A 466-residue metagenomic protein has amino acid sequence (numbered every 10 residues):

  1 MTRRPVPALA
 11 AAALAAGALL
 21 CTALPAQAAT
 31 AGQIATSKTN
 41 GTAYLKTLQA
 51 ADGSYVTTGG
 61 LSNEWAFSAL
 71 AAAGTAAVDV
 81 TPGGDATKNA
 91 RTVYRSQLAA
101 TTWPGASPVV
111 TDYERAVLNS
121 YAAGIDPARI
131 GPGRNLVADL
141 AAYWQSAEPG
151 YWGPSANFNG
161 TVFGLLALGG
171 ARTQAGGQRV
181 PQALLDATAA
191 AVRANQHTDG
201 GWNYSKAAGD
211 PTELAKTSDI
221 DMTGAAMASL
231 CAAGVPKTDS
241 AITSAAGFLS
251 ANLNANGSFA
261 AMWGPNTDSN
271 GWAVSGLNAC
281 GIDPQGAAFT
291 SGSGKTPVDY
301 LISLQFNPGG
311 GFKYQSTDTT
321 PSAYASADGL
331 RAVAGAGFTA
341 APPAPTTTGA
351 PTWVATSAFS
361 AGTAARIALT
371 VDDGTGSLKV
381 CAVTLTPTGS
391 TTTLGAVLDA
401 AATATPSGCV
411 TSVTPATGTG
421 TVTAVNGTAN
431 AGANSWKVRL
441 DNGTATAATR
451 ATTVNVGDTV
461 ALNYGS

Functional and structural regions predicted by a protein language model:
M1-A28: Secretory targeting and sorting signals
L19-S37, D52, G337-V354: C-terminal region of N-terminal signal peptides and the immediate post-cleavage residues of exported proteins
A29-Q33, S54-T81, T101-R129, G150-D186 (+4 more regions): An alpha-helical repeat/solenoid feature that recognizes helix-turn-helix modules
I34-T39, G84-V93, R129-D139, D199: Helix-turn-helix repeat elements of alpha-solenoid scaffolds
L45, V93-Y94, L98, L140-A141 (+5 more regions): Buried hydrophobic core positions in alpha-solenoid tandem helical repeats
V93-G133, D139-A142, G153-V162, Q315-A327 (+1 more regions): Extracytosolic low-complexity repeat regions of secreted or lipid-anchored proteins
A142-Y143, E148-Y151, P351-S466: Ubiquitin-like/PB1-type beta-grasp interaction modules and other compact soluble beta-rich domains
G160-A191, T339-T384, G389: Intrinsically disordered, low-complexity, Pro/Ser/Thr/Asn/Gly/Ala-rich spacer/linker segments adjacent to signal
